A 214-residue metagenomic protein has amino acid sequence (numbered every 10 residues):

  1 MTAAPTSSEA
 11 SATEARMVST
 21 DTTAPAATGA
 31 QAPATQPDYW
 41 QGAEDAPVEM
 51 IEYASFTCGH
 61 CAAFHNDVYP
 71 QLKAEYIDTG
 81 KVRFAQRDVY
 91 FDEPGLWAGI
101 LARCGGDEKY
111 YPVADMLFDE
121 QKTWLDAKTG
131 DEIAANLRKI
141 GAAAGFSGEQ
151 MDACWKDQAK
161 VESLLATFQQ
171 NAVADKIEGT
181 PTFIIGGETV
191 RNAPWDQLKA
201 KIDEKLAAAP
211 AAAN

Functional and structural regions predicted by a protein language model:
M1-D21, S55, K139-N214: C-terminal cap of thioredoxin/glutaredoxin-like
M1-D92, L165, A207, A211-N214: Extracytoplasmic thiol/disulfide redox context detector
A34-Q36, D119, I185: Residue-level signal for pocket-adjacent positions within structured domains
Q36-P37, W97, M151: Glycine-rich, flexible loop/turn motifs
E44, I77-T79, K109, D175-E178: Extracellular/periplasmic catalytic domains that process cell-envelope and extracellular macromolecules
A54-T57, A62-A142: Structural alpha/beta surface segment adjacent to cysteine/selenocysteine redox centers across thiol/disulfide enzymes
